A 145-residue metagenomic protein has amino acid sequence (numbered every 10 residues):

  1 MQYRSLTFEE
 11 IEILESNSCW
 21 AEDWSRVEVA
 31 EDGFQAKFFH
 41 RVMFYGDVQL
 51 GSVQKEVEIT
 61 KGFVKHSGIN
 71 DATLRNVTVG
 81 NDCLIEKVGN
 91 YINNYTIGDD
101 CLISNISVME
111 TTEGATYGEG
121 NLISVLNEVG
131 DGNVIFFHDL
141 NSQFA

Functional and structural regions predicted by a protein language model:
M1-A145: Terminal amphipathic alpha-helical/low-complexity segments used for targeting or macromolecular assembly
